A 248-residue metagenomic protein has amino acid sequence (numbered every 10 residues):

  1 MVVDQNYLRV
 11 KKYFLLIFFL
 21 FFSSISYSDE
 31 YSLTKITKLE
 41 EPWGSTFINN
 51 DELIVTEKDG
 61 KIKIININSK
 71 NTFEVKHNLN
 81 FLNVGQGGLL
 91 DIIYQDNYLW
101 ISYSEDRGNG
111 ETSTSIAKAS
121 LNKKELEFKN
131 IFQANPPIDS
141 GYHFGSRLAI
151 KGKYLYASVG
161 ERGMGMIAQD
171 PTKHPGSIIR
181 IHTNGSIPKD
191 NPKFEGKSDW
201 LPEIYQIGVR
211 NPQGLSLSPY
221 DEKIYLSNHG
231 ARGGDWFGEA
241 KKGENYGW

Functional and structural regions predicted by a protein language model:
M1-V10: N-terminal secretory signal peptides that target proteins for export/translocation
K11-I17: Sec-dependent signal peptide recognition, specifically the positively charged N-region followed immediately by
I17, W43, N71-T72, L82 (+5 more regions): A broad, structure-centric signal for solvent-exposed, well-ordered loop/edge residues that line or flank functional
F18-Y27: Hydrophobic h-region of N-terminal signal peptides that target proteins for export in Gram-negative bacteria
S26-G165, G214-G230: Acidic, Gly/Ser/Thr-rich repeat motifs that build Ca2+-stabilized beta-propeller blades
G87-L89, E161-W248: Beta-propeller domain segments
